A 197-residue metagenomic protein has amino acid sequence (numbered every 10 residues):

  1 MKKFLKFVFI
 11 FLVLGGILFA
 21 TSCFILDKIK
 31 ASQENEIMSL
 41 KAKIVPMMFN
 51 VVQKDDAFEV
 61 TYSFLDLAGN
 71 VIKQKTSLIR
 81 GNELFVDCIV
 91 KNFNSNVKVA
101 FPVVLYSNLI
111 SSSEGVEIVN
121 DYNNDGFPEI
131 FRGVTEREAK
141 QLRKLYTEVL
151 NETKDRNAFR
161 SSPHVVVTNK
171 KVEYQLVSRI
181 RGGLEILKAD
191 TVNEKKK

Functional and structural regions predicted by a protein language model:
M1-K3: N-terminal Lys/Arg-rich, disordered targeting/topogenic segments
K6-D27: Hydrophobic membrane-insertion alpha-helices, especially the h-region of bacterial N-terminal signal peptides
L26, K30-Q33, I37-L40, M47: Long, heptad-repeat coiled-coil alpha-helices used as oligomerization/scaffolding rods
S39-T61: Coiled-coil termination/hinge junctions
F58-K197: Membrane-proximal structural modules of membrane-associated proteins and complexes
